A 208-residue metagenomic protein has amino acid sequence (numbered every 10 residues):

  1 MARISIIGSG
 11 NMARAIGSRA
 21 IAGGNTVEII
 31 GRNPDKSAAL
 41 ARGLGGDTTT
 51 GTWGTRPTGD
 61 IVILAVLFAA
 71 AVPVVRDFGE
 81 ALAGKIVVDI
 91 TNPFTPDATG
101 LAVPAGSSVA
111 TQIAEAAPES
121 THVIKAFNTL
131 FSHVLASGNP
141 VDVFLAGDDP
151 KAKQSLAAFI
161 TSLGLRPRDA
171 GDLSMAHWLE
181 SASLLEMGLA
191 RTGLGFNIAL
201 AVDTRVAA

Functional and structural regions predicted by a protein language model:
M1-G43: NAD(P)+-binding Rossmann beta1-loop-alpha1 motif at the extreme N-terminus of oxidoreductases
A2-R3, I86, D142: Residues that mark the start of a beta-strand
I7, D142-A208: Active-site-lining helix/loop region of Rossmann-like oxidoreductase modules
A15, R19, A116, F159: Rossmann-fold NAD(P)-dependent oxidoreductase module
G45-I86, I90-D97: Rossmann-like NAD(P)-binding element
T91-H133: Rossmann-fold NAD(P)-binding glycine/threonine-rich loop
G100-A105, E115, S137-K151: Short beta-strand and adjoining strand-loop segment in the mid-core of the Rossmann-like NAD(P)-dependent dehydrogenase
